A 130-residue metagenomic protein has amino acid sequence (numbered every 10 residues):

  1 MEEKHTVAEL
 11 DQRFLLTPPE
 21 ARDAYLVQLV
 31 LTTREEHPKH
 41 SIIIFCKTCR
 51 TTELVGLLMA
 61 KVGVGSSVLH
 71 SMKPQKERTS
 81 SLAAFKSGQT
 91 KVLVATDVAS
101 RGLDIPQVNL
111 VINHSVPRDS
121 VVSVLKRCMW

Functional and structural regions predicted by a protein language model:
M1-W130: Conserved helicase RecA-like core
